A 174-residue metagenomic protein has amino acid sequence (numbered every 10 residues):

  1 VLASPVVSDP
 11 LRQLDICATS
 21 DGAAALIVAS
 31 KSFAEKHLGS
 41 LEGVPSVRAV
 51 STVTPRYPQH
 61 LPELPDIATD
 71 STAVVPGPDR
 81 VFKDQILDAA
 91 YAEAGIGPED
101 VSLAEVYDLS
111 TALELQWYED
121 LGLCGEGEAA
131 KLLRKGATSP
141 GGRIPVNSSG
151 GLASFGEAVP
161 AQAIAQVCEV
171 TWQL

Functional and structural regions predicted by a protein language model:
V6-Q85, A89, A137-S149, A153: Condensing-enzyme catalytic core mediating Claisen C-C bond formation in acyl metabolism
A25, A34, F82, I86-A94 (+3 more regions): Stable alpha-helical structural segments in soluble proteins, enriched in small hydrophobic residues
L26-F33, F155-L174: Active-site-proximal alpha-helical scaffold in enzymes
S30-S32, V50-T52, V106-T111, Y118: Histidine- and/or cysteine-centered catalytic micro-motif in compact active-site loops
Y57-L64, D108-K131, A158-A161: Short glycine/threonine-rich loop-to-helix capping motif typified by GTGT followed within a few residues by an Asp-Pro
V74-T111, L152-A158: Extended C-terminal subregions enriched in glycine
E128-P140: Short mixed-charge
